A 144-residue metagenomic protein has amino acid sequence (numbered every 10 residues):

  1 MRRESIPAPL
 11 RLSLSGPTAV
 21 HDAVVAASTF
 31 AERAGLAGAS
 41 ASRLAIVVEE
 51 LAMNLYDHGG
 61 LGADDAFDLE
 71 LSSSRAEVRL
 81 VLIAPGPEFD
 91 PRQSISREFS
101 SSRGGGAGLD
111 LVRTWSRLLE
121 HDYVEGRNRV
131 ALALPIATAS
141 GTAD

Functional and structural regions predicted by a protein language model:
M1-R11, Y56-D144: Conserved beta-strand-loop-beta-strand hairpin that lines the nucleotide-binding pocket of ATP/GTP-utilizing enzymes
P9-D22: STAS-typified acidic loop motif
V20, V24-A27, V112: Heptad-repeat coiled-coil signal-transmission/dimerization helices
V25-E49, S101-S102: Conserved short strand/loop->alpha-helix "switch" segment adjacent to the catalytic nucleotide/phosphoryl-transfer site
A26-F30, N54, L118: Solvent-exposed, charged/polar functional surfaces in cytosolic regulatory/catalytic domains
E49, M53, D57: Short alpha-helix lining the ATP-binding pocket of the histidine-kinase-like ATPase
